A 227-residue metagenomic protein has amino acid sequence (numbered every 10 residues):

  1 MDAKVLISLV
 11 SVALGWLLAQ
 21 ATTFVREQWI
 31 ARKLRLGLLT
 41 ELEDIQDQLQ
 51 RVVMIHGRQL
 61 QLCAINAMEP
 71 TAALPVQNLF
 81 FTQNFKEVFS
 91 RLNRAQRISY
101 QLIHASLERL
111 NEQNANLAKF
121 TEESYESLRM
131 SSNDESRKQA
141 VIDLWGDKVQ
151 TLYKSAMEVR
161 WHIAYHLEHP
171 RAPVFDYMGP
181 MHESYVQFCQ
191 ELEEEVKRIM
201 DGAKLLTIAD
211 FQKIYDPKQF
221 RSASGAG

Functional and structural regions predicted by a protein language model:
M1-Q28: Membrane-embedded hydrophobic alpha-helical segments
V25-Q50: Juxtamembrane membrane-water interface segments immediately C-terminal to a transmembrane helix
E43-G227: Interfacial alpha-helical end/capping and short helix-turn segments at domain and membrane boundaries
